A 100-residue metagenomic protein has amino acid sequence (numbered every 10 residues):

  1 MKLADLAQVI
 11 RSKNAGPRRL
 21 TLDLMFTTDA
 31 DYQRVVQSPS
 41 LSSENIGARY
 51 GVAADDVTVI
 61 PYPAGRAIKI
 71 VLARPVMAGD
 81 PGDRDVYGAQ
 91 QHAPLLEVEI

Functional and structural regions predicted by a protein language model:
M1-I100: Long, contiguous binding/interaction regions
